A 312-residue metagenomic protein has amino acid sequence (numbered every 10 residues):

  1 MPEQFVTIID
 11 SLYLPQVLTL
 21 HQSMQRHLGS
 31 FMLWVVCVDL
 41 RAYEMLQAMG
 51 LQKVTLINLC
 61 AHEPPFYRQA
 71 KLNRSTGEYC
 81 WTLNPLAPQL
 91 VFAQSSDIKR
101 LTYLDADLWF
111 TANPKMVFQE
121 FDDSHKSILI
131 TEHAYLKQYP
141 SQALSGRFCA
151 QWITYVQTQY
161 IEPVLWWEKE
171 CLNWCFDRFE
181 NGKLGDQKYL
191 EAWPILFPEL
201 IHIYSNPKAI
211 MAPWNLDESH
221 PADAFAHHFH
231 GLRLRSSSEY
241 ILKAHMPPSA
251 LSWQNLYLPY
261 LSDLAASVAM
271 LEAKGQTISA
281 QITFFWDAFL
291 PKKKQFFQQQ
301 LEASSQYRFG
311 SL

Functional and structural regions predicted by a protein language model:
M1-E3, T19, I161-E162, K169-F176 (+1 more regions): A glycosyltransferase accessory/donor-loop signature
M1-S11: Nucleotide-activated donor-dependent transferases that construct or modify glycoconjugates
S23-F31: Short, acidic, metal-binding catalytic loop of nucleotide-sugar glycosyltransferases
L33-W34, I128, I201: Hydrophobic/aromatic residues located in beta-strands of well-ordered beta-sheets within soluble catalytic
C37-Y43, N113-P114: Short, polar loop motifs at secondary-structure junctions
A42-M45, L51-A93: Active-site-proximal specificity loops/subdomain of glycosyltransferases
W81-Q138, I153-Y155: GT-A fold catalytic core of metal-dependent nucleotide-sugar glycosyltransferases, centered on the diacidic
L136, Q142-C171: Substrate-binding rim/cap in mid-to-C-terminal beta-strand-loop elements of soluble/periplasmic
